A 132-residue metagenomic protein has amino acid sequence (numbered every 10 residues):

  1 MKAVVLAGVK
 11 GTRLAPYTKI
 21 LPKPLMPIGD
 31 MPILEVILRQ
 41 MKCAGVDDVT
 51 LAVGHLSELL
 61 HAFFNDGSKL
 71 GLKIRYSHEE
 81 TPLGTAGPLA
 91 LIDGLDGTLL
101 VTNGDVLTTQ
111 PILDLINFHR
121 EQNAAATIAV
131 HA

Functional and structural regions predicted by a protein language model:
M1-K19, K42: N-terminal nucleotide-binding beta1-loop-alpha1 segment
K2-V5, P27, M31-N103, I112-D114: Conserved N-terminal catalytic core of the sugar/cofactor nucleotidyltransferase
G8, G54, H131-A132: Histidine-centered beta-alpha loop that forms part of the nucleotide-sugar donor binding/catalytic region in diverse
K10, G104-V106: Active-site metal-binding loops of divalent metal-dependent hydrolases
A15, K23-M26: Pre-signature/interface helix of ABC/ABC-like ATPase nucleotide-binding domains
I20, K69-G71, E121: Short, well-ordered coil/turn elements that cap or connect secondary structure elements
P111-A132: Conserved donor-nucleotide/metal-binding helix-loop-beta segment in metal-dependent transferases, i.e., the alpha-helix
